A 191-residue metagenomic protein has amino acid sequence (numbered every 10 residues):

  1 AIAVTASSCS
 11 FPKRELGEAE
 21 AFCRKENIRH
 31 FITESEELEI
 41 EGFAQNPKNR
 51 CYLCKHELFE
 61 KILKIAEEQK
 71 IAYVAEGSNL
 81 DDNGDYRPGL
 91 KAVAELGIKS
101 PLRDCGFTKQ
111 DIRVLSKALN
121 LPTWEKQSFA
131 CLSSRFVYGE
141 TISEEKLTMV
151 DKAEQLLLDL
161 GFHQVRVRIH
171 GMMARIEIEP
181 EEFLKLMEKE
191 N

Functional and structural regions predicted by a protein language model:
A1-A118, D159, A174, K189-E190: ATP-dependent adenylation/nucleotidyltransferase module used to activate substrates
R87-N191: AMP-forming adenylation/ATP pyrophosphatase catalytic core
